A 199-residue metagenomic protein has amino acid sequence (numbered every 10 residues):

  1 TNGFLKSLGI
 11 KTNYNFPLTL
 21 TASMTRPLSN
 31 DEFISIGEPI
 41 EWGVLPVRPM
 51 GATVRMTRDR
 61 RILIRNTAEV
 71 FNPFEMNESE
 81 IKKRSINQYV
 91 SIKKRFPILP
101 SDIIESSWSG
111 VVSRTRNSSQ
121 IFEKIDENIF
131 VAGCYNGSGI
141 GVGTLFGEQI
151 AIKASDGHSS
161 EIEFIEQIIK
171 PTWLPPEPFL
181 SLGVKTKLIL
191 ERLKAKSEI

Functional and structural regions predicted by a protein language model:
T1-D31, S35-I125: Active-site substrate-recognition segment that forms the wall of the catalytic cavity or substrate channel
V70-L190: C-terminal catalytic lobe of FAD-dependent flavoproteins
A195-I199: Short linear elements at protein peripheries
